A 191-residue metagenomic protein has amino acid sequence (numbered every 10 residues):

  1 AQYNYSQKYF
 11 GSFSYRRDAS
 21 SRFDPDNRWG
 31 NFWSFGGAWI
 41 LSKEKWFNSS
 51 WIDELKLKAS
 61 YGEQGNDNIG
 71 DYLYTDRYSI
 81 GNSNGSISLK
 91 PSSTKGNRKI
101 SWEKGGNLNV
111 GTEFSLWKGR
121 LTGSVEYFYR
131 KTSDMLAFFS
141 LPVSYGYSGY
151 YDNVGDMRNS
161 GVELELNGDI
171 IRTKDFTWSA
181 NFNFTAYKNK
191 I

Functional and structural regions predicted by a protein language model:
A1-I191: Extracellular/periplasmic, surface-exposed regions of secreted and cell-surface proteins
